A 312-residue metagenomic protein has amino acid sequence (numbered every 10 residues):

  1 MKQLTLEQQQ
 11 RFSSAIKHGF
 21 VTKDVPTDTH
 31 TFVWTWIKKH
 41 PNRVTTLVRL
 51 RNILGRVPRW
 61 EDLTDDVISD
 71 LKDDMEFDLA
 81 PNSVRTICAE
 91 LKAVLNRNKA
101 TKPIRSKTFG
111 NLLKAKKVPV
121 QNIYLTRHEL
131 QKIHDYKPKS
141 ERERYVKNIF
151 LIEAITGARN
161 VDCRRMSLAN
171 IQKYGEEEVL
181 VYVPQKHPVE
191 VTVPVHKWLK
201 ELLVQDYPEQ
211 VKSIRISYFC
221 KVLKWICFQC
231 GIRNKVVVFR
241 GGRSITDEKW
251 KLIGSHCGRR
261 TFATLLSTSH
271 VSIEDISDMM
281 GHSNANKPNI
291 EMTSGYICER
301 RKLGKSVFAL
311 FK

Functional and structural regions predicted by a protein language model:
M1-S14: Short, surface-exposed polybasic/aromatic micro-patch for ligand or macromolecular engagement
S13-D78, N96: Basic/aromatic-enriched alpha-helical hairpins
R49, E61-D66, F77-G110, R159-V161 (+1 more regions): N-terminal DNA-binding recognition helix of tyrosine site-specific recombinases/integrases
P81, R85-I87, I104-N160, S217 (+1 more regions): Basic, Lys/Arg- and aromatic-enriched nucleic-acid-binding interface segment
N96-R105, L151-E176, V271-E274: Short, charged phosphate-coordinating catalytic segments
Y124, P184-P188, M280-L310: Catalytic-site neighborhood detector that most strongly recognizes the C-terminal catalytic loop/helix of tyrosine
S140, E209-Q210, K221-D278, H282 (+1 more regions): Short, basic (Lys/Arg/His-rich) helix/loop patches that form interaction surfaces in the mid-to-C-terminal regions
R165-L202: Conserved tyrosine-mediated DNA breakage-rejoining catalytic core shared by Y-recombinases
